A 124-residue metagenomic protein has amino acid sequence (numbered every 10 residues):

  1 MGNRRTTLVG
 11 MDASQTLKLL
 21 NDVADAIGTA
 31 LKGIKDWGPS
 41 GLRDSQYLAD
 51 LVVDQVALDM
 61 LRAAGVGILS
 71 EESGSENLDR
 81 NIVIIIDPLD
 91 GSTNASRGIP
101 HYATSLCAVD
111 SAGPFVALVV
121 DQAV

Functional and structural regions predicted by a protein language model:
G2-I86: N-terminal subdomain of lithium-sensitive/metallo-dependent phosphomonoesterases centered on the IMPase/IPPase/PAP
R80-V124: DPxDG-like acidic metal-binding loop motif
